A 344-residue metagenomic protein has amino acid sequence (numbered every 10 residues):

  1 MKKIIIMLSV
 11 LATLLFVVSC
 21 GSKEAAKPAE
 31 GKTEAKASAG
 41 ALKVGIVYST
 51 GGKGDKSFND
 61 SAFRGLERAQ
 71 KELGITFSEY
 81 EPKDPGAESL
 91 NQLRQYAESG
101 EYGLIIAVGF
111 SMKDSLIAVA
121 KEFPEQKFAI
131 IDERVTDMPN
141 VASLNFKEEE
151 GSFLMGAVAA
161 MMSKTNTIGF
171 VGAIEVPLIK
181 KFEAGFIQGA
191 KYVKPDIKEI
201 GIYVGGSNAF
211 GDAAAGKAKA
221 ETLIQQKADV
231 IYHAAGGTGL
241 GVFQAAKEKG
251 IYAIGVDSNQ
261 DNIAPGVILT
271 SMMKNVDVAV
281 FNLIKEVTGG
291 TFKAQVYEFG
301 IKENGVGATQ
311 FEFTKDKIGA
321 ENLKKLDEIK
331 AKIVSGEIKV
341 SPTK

Functional and structural regions predicted by a protein language model:
M1-I5: Positively charged n-region of N-terminal signal peptides that target proteins for export
I6-L14: Hydrophobic helical h-region of N-terminal Sec-dependent signal peptides in bacterial secretory/periplasmic proteins
F16-S19: C-terminal motif of bacterial Sec signal peptides marking the signal peptidase cleavage site
S22-K344: A residue-level marker of the well-folded mature domains of exported/periplasmic proteins
